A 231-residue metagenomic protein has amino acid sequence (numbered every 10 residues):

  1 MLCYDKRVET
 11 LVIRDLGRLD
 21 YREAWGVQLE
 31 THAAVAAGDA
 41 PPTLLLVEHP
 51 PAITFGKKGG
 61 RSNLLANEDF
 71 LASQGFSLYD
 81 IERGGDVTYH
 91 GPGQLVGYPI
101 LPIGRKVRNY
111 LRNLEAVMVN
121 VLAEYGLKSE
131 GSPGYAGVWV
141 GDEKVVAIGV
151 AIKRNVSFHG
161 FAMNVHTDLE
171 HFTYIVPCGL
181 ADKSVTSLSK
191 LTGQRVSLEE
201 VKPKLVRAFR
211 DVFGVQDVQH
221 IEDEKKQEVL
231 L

Functional and structural regions predicted by a protein language model:
L2-V145, R195-V196, K225-L231: N-terminal lobe of the biotin/lipoate ligase/transferase fold
I53-T54, N155, E170-H171: Short, acidic Gly/Pro/Ser/Thr-rich loop/turn segments
K58, N109, V150, T173-I175: A short secondary-structure junction signal
R61-N67, I148-V165: Short, conserved beta-strand/beta-arch hydrophobic-aromatic motifs that form part of recognition grooves or interface
G97-P99, A136, I148-V150, F161-V165 (+1 more regions): A structural signal for short, well-ordered beta-strand segments
E170-L231: C-terminal accessory segment of soluble enzyme catalytic cores
